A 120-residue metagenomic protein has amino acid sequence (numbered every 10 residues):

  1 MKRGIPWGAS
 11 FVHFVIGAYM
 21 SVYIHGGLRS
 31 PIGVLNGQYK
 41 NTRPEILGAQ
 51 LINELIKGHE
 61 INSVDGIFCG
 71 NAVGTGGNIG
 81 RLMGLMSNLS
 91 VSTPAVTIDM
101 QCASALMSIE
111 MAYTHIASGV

Functional and structural regions predicted by a protein language model:
M1-R3, I16-G17, I98: Intrinsic disorder/low-complexity signal
R3-I5, A9-F11: N-terminal amphipathic/hydrophobic targeting modules at extreme N-termini, encompassing cleavable Sec/SRP-type signal
H13-T93: Conserved "HGTGT" condensation-loop signature of ketosynthase/thiolase-family condensing enzymes that catalyze
A72-V73, A95-S104: Active-site nucleophile and cofactor-binding loops and adjacent substrate-binding regions of central metabolic enzymes
G80, A95, L106-I109: Generic internal hydrophobic packing segments that stabilize the cores of diverse globular domains
M100-V120: Active-site-proximal alpha-helical scaffold in enzymes
